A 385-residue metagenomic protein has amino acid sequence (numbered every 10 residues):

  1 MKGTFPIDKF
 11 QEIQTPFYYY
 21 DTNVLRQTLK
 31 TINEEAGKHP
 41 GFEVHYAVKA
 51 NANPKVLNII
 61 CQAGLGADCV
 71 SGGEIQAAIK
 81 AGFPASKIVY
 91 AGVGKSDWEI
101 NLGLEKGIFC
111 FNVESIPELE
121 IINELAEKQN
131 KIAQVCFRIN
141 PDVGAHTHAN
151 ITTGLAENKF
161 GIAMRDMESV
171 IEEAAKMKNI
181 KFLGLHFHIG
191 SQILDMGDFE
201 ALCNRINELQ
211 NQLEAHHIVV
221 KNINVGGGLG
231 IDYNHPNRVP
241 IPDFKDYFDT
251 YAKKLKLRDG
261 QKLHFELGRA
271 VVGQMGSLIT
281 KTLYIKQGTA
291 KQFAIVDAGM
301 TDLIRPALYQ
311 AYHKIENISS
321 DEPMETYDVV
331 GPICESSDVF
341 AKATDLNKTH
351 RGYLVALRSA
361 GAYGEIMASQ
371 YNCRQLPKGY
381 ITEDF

Functional and structural regions predicted by a protein language model:
M1-A133, A175-K181, N211, A215-I218 (+2 more regions): A charged N-terminal "starter" segment
G3-T4, D259-F385: Charged (often Lys/Glu-rich) extended helix/loop segments that serve as interaction or gating elements
L25, K49, S71, G103 (+7 more regions): Conserved, mostly hydrophobic/aromatic
V48-A52, G73-E74, G94-K95, S115-P117 (+7 more regions): Active-site-proximal loop/turn and secondary-structure-junction residues that shape catalytic pockets, frequently
L57, K80, I100-E105, I122-L125 (+6 more regions): Short acidic, glycine/serine/threonine-rich loops at helix termini
A67-D68, I88, F111, L185 (+3 more regions): Hydrophobic residues within beta-strands of alpha/beta enzymes
K80-F83, E105, E127-K131, N150-T152 (+7 more regions): Solvent-exposed alpha-helices and their adjacent loops that cap or buttress functional pockets in soluble metabolic
D142-Y284, L346, N372-R374: Active-site loop/helix belt of alpha/beta enzymes
